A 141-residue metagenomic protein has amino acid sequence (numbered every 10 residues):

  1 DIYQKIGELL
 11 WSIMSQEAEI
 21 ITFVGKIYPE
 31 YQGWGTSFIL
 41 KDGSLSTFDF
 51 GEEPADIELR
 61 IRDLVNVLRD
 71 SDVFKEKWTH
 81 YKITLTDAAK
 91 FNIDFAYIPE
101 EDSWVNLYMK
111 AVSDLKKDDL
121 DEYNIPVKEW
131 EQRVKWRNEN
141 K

Functional and structural regions predicted by a protein language model:
D1-K41, L45: N-terminal "first-domain core" detector
D1-L9, G51-V67, K110: Short, flexible domain-boundary/linker segments around small modular repeats
K5, L10-I13, T84-L85, V134-N140: Extracellular/secretory-pathway and virion-surface proteins
E17-I21, K77-T79, A89: Residues at beta-strand starts and edge strands
K26, T84-A88, A96: Short loop/turn motifs enriched for small/polar and acidic residues
I27-D56, E76, D94-N106: Extended intrinsically disordered, low-complexity coil regions enriched in Ser, Thr, Gly, Ala and often Pro
I57-L85: Short, internal acidic amphipathic alpha-helical interface segments that mediate docking to partner proteins
K90-K141: Acidic, proline/glycine-rich low-complexity IDRs
